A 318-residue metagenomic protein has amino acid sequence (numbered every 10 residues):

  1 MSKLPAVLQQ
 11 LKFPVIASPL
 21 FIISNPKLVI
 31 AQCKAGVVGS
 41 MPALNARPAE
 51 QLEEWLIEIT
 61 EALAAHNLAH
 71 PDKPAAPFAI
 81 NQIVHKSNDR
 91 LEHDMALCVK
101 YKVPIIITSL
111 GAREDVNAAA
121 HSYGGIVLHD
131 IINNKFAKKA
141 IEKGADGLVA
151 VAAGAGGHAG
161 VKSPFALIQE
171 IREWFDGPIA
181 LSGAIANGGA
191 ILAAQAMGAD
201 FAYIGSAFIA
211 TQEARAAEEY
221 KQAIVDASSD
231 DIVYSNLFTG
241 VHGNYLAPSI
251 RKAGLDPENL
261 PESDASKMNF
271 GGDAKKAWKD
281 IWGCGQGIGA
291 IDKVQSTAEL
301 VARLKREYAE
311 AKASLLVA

Functional and structural regions predicted by a protein language model:
M1-H158, K162-P178: Active-site entrance/lid segments in N-terminal catalytic domains of soluble metabolic enzymes
P164-A180, A186-A318: Conserved active-site-proximal phosphate/metal-binding subdomains
